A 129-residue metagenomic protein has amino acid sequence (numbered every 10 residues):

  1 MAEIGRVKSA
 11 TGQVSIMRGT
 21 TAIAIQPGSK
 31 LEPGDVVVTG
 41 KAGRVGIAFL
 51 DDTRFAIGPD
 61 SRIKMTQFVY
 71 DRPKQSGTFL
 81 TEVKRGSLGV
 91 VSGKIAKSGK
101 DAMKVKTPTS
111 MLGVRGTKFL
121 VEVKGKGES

Functional and structural regions predicted by a protein language model:
M1-V37, K41-V45, F49-S129: Flexible, surface-exposed loop/linker segments and immediately adjacent secondary-structure boundaries
